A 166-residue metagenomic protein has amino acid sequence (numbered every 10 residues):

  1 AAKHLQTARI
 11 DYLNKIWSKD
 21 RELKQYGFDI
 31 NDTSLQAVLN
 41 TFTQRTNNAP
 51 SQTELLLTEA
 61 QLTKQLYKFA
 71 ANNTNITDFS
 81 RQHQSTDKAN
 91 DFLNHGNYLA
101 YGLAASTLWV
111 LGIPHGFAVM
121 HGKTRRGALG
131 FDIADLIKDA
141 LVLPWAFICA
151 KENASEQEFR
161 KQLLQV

Functional and structural regions predicted by a protein language model:
A1-V166: Active-site helix-to-loop segments that bind/position phosphate- or nucleotide-bearing substrates and donors across
